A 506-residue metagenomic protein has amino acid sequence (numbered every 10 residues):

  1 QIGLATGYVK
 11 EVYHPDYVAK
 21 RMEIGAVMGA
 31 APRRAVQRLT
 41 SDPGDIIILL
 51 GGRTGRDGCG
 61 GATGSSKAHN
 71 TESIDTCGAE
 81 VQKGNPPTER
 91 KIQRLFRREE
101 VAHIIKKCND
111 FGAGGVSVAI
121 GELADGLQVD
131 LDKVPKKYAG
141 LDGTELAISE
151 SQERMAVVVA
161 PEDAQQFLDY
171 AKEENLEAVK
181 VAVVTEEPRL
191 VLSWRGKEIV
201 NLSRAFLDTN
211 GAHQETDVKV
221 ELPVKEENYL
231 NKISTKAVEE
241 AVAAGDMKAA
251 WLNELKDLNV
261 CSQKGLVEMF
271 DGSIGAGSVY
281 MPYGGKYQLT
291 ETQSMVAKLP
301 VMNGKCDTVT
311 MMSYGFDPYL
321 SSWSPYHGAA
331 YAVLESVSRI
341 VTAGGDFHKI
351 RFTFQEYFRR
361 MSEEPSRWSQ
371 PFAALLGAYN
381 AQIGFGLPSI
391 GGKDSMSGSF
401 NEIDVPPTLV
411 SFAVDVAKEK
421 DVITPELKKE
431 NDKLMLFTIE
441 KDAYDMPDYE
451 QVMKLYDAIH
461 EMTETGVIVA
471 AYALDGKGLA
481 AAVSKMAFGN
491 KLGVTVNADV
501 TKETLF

Functional and structural regions predicted by a protein language model:
Q1-F506: Glycine/proline-enriched, intrinsically flexible loops and inter-domain linkers
